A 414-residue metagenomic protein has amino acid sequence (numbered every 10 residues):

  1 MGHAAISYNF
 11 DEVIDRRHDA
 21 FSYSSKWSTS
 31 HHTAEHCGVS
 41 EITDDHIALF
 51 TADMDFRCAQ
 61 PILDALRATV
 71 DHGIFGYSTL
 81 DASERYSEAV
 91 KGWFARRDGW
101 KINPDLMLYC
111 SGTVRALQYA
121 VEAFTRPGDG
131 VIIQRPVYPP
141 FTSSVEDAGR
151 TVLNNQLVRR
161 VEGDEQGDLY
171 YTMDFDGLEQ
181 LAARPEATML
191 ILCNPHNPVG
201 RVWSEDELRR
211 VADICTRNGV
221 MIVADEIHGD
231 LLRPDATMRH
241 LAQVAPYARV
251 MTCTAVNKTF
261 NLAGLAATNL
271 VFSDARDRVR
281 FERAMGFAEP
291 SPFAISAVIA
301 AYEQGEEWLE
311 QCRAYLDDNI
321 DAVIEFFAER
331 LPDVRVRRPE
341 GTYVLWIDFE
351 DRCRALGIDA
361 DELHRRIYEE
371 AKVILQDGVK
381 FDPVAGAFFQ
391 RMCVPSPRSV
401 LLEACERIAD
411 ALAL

Functional and structural regions predicted by a protein language model:
A5-G112, Y119, A301-Q304, L414: N-terminal small-domain helix-loop-helix segment of the aminotransferase-like
L49, L66, V90, M107 (+13 more regions): Generic structural signal for small/hydrophobic residues in well-ordered secondary structure, especially within
I74-D213, D230-V244, M251: Conserved core of the PLP fold type I
G92, L356-G357, R366-L375, F381-L414: PLP-dependent enzyme catalytic core of the Aspartate aminotransferase-like
D235-N257, R276-R280, V373, Q390: Conserved active-site segment immediately N-terminal to the catalytic lysine that forms the internal aldimine
R249-E329, D333-P339: PLP-dependent aminotransferase class I/II
L316-D317, R330-E370: Conserved PLP-binding catalytic core of the aspartate aminotransferase-like
